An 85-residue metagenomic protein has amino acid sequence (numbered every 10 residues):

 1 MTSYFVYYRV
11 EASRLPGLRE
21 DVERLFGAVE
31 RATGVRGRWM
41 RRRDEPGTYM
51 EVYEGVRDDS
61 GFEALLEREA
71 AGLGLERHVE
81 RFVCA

Functional and structural regions predicted by a protein language model:
M1-E67, E76-A85: Short S/T/G/P-rich N-terminal loop/turn motif that feeds into the first structured element of a domain
A71-L73: Short helix C-cap/helix-to-loop transition motifs enriched in small/turn-promoting residues
